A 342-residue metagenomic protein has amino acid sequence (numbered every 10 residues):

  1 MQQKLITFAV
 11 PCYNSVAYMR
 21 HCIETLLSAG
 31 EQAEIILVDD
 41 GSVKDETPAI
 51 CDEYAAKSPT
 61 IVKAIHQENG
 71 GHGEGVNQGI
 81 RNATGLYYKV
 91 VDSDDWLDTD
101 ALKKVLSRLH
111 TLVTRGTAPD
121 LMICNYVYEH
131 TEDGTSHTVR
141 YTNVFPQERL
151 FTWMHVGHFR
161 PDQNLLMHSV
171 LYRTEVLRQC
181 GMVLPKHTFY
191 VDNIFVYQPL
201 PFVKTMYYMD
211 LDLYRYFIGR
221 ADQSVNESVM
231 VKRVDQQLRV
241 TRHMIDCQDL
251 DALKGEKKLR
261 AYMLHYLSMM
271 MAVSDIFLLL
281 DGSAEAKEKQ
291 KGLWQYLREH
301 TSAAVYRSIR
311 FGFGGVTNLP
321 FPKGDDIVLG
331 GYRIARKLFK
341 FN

Functional and structural regions predicted by a protein language model:
N14-S28: Short, well-formed alpha-helical segments that are part of the catalytic scaffolds of diverse glycosyltransferases
T25, D39-I50: A conserved acidic beta->alpha catalytic loop
Q32-S42, K63-E68, D92-S93: Short beta-strand/loop segment that forms part of the nucleotide-sugar
Q67-A83: Glycine-rich, basic loop-to-helix element that forms the pyrophosphate-binding segment of sugar-nucleotide handling
H72, D95-M206, Y214, I218-M230: Donor-binding/catalytic cores of nucleotide-activated saccharide and glycerol-phosphate transferases/polymerases
Y88: Short aromatic/hydrophobic "clamp" motif used to bind/position activated sugar donors
L211-R220, N226-K254, M269-A303: Catalytic core of nucleotide-sugar-dependent glycosyltransferases
L279-N342: Membrane-interface aromatic/basic loop that binds lipid-linked glycans or pyrophosphate carriers, typified by
